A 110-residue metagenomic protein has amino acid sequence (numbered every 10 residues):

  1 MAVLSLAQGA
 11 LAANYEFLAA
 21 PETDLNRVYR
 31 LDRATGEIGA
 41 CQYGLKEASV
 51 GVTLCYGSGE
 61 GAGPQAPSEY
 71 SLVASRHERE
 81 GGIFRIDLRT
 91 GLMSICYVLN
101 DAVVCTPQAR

Functional and structural regions predicted by a protein language model:
M1-A7: Bacterial N-terminal signal peptides
L11-V28: Short N-terminal segments immediately surrounding and downstream of signal-peptide cleavage
Y15-L18, A66-R76: Disulfide-bonded cysteine-rich modules in secreted/extracellular proteins, activating on the conserved Cys frameworks
N26-R33, E80-L88: Short beta-strand motif characteristic of blades in beta-propeller domains
E37-Q42, M93-I95: Structural motif
G44-S68, N100-V104: A low-complexity, Ser/Thr/Gly/Pro-enriched, surface-exposed linker/loop concept that marks segments flanking
T90, I95-R110: C-terminal partner/receptor-binding element of secreted or periplasmic proteins
